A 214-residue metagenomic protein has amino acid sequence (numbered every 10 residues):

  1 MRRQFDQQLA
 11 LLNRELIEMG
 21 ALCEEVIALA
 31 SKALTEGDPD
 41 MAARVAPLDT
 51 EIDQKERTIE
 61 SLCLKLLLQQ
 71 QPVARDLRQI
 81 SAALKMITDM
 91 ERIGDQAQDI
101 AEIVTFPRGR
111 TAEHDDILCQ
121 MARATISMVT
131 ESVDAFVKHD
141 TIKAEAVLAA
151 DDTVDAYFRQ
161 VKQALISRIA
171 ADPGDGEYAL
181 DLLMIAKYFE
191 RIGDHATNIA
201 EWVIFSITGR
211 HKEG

Functional and structural regions predicted by a protein language model:
M1-G214: Cytosolic, long alpha-helical scaffolding segments
